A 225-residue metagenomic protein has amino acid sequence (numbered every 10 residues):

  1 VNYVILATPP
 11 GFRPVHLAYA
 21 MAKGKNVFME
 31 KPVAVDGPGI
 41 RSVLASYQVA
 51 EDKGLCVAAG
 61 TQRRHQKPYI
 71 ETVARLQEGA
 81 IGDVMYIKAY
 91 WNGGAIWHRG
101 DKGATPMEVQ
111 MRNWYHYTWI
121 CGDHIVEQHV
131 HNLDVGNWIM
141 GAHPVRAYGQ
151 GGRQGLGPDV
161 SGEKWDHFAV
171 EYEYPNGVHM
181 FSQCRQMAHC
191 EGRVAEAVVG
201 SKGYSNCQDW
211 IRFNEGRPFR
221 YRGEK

Functional and structural regions predicted by a protein language model:
N2-I5: N-terminal Rossmann-like NAD(P) cofactor-binding module of classical short-chain dehydrogenase/reductase
T8-G11: N-terminal glycine-rich "phosphate-gripper" loop used for MgATP/nucleotide binding and carboxylate activation
P14-H65, G79: Beta-strand-loop-alpha-helix segment that lines the small-molecule cofactor/substrate pocket of alpha/beta enzymes
D52-A59, R63-G162, Y172, A188-C190 (+3 more regions): Predominantly a Rossmann-like dinucleotide-binding segment in NAD(P)-dependent oxidoreductases
Y174, G200, F213: Acidic surface patches and DE-rich sequence motifs
P175-H179, K202-G203: Glycine-centered tight beta-turn/hairpin loop motif at sheet-sheet or coil-to-beta transitions
M180, Q186-A188: Phosphate/diphosphate-binding loops
